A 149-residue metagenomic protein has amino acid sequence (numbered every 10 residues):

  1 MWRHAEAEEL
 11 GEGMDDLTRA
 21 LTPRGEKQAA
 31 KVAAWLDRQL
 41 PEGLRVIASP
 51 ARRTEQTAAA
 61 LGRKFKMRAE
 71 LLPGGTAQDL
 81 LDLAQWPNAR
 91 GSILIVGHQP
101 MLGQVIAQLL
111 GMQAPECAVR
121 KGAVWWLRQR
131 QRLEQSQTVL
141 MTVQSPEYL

Functional and structural regions predicted by a protein language model:
W2-Q78, L102, L109-G122: Active-site-proximal alpha-helix that buttresses catalytic centers in soluble enzyme cores
R3, A69-L71, R128, Q144-E147: Residues at the C-termini of beta-strands that transition into short coil/loop
G13, N88-A89: Short hydrophobic "helix-edge" motifs at membrane interfaces and signal-peptide entry regions
L44, A89-G97: Generic beta-sheet signal
L81-N88, E134: Short, surface-exposed amphipathic charged segments that create phosphate/polyanion-binding patches used for binding
G103-Q104, L149: Short, well-ordered, mixed-charge alpha-helical segments that flank or form enzyme active sites
Q113-V139, P146-Y148: Domain-level recognition of soluble alpha/beta enzyme cores, biased toward histidine phosphatases/phosphomutases
